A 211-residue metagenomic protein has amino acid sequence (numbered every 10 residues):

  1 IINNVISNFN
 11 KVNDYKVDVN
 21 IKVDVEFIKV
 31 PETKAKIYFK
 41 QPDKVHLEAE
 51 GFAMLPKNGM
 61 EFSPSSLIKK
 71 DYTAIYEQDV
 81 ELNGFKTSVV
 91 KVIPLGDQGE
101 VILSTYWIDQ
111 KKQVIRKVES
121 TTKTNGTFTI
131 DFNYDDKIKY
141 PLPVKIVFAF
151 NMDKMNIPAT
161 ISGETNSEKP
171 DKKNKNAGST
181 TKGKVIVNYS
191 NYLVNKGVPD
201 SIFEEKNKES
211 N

Functional and structural regions predicted by a protein language model:
I1-N3, N10-K11, I21, K29 (+5 more regions): Flexible, processing/modification-adjacent segments and terminal tails in exported/periplasmic/extracellular proteins
N4, A35-K40, T129-K137: Extended lipid/amphipathic-ligand handling interfaces
K86-E204: Gly/Pro-enriched, hydrophobic low-complexity segments that function as extracytoplasmic propeptides/linkers
